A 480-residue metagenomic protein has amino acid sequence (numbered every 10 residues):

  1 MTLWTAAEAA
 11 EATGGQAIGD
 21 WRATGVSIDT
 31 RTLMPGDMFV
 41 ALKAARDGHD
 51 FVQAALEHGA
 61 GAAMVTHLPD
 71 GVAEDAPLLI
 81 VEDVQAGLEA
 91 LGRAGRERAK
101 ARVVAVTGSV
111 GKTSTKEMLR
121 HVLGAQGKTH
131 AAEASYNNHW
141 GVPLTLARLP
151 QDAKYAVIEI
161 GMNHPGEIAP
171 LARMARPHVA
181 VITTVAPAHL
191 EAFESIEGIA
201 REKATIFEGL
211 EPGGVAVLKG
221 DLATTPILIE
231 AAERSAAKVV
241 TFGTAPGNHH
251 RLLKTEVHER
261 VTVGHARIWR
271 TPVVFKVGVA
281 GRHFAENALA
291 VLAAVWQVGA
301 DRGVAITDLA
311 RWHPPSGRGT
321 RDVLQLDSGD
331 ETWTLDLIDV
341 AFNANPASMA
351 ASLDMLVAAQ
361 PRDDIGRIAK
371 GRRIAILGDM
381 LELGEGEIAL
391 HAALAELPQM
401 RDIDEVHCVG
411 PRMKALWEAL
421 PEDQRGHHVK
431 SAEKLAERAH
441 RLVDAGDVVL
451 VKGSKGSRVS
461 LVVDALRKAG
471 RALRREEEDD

Functional and structural regions predicted by a protein language model:
M1-A90, A94, A300, A359 (+4 more regions): N-terminal leader/targeting and accessory segments in enzymes
E8, G87-G220, P226-S235, R441 (+1 more regions): Phosphate-binding loop of NTP-binding sites
A9, D37, A55, L91 (+15 more regions): Residue-level signal for inorganic ion chemistry
K43-R46, P315, A341-H428, R474-D480: Active-site beta-alpha connecting loops in nucleotide-dependent enzymes
P69-E74, V181-D336, G366, G371 (+5 more regions): Acidic, Mg2+-coordinating active-site environments of NTP-dependent enzymes
L79-D83, G426-R438: Short acidic-hydrophobic, aromatic-tinged amphipathic segments that line or gate anion-handling sites
A101-T107, V181-P187, K219, F275 (+5 more regions): Short beta-strands and strand-loop turn motifs
